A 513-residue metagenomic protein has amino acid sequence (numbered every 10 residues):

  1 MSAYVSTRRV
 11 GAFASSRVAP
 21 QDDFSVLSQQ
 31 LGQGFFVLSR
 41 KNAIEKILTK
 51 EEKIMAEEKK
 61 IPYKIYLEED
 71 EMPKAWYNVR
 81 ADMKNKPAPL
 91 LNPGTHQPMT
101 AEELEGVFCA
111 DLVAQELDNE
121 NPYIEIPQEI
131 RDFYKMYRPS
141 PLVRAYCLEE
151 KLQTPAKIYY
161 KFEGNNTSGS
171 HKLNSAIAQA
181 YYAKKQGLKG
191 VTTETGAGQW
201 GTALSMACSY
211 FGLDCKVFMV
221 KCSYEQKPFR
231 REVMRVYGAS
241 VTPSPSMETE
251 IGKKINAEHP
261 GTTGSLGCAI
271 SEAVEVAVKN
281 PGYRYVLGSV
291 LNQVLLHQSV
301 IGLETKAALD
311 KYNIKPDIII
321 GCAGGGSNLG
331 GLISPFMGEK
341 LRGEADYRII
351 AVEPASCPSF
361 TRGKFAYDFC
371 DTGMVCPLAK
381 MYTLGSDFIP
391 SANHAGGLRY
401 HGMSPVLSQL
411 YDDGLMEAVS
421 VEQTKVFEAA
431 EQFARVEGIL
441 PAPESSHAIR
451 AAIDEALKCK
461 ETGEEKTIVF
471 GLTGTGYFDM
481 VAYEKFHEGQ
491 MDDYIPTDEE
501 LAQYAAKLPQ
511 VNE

Functional and structural regions predicted by a protein language model:
A3-A12, S16-R17, V26-Q33, V37-N42 (+1 more regions): N-terminal amphipathic/hydrophobic targeting modules at extreme N-termini, encompassing cleavable Sec/SRP-type signal
K60-L188: Positively charged, low-complexity intrinsically disordered leader regions
Y123-E125, I255-Q293, I301, N313 (+2 more regions): Active-site/ligand-binding loops adjacent to catalytic centers
F162-L173, V191-W200, I320-G325, E353 (+3 more regions): Active-site nucleophile and cofactor-binding loops and adjacent substrate-binding regions of central metabolic enzymes
S175, A183-C222, K315-L329, I349 (+1 more regions): A short, small-residue-rich loop immediately preceding and capping a beta-strand
A178-L188, T202-D214, R235-V236, I333-G343 (+1 more regions): Alpha-helix C-terminal capping segments
T192, W200-T263, S359-D371, M480-E488: Active-site-proximal loop->helix
A323-G331, Q423-E488: Claisen-condensing/thiolase-fold acyl-transfer catalytic domains that form or cleave C-C bonds in fatty acid
